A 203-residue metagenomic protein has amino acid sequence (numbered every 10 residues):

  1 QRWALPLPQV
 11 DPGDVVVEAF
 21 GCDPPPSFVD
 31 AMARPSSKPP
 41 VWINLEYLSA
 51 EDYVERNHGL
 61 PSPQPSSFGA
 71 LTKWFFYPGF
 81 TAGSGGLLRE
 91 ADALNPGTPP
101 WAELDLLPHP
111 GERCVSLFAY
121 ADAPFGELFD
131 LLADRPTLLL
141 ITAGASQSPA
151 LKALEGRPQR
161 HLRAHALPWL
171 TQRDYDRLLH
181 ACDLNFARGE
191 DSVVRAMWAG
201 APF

Functional and structural regions predicted by a protein language model:
Q1-S67, G144: Active-site and donor-binding regions of nucleotide-sugar-utilizing enzymes
P12-D14, P39, L71-T72, P136 (+2 more regions): Short, well-ordered alpha-helix to beta-strand connector turns
V17, V41-I43, F75-P78, L140 (+2 more regions): Hydrophobic/aromatic beta-strand patches that form the interior of the parallel beta-sheet core in alpha/beta enzyme
P26-D30, V54-E55, G126-E127, L151 (+1 more regions): Short glycine-/acidic-enriched loop or helix-start segments at secondary-structure transitions that form or flank
E46-G126: A nucleotide-sugar donor-handling region in carbohydrate enzymes
P100, P108-D176: Donor-nucleotide binding loops and adjacent catalytic segments primarily of GT-B fold Leloir glycosyltransferases
L170-F203: A donor-sugar binding/catalytic signature common to diverse glycosyltransferases and related nucleotide-sugar
